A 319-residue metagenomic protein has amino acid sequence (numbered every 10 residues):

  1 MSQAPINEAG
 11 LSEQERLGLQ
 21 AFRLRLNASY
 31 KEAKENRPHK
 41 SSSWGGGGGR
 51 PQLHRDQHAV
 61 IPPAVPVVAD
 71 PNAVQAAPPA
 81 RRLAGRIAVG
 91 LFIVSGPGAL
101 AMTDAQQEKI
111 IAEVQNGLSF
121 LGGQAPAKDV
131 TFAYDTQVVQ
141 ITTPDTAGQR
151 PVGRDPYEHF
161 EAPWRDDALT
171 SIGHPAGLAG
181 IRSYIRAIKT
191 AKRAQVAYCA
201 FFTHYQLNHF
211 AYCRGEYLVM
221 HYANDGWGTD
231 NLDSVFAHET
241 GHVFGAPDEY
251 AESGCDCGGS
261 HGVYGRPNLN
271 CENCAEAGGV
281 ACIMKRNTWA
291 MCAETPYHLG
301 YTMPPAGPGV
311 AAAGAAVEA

Functional and structural regions predicted by a protein language model:
M1-A4: Extracellular pro-sequences of secreted precursors
E8-K192: Propeptide-to-catalytic entry region of secreted or membrane-anchored zinc metalloproteases
R86-G90, R193-C199, G215-L218, P247 (+1 more regions): Loop/turn elements at helix/coil->beta-strand transitions in domains of secreted/extracellular proteins
F92-P97, P144, A200-L207, Y222-A223 (+2 more regions): Active-site-proximal beta-strand/loop segments in catalytic clefts of secreted hydrolases
G98-T103, H209, M291-T295: Short, solvent-exposed loop/turn elements at domain surfaces
G180-S183, V196-T203, L207-L218, Y222-A223 (+1 more regions): N-terminal pro-sequences and low-complexity stem/linker regions of secreted or lumenal proteins
C213-Y301: The catalytic-center signature of Zn2+-dependent metalloproteases
H298-A319: Pan-zinc metallopeptidase signature
